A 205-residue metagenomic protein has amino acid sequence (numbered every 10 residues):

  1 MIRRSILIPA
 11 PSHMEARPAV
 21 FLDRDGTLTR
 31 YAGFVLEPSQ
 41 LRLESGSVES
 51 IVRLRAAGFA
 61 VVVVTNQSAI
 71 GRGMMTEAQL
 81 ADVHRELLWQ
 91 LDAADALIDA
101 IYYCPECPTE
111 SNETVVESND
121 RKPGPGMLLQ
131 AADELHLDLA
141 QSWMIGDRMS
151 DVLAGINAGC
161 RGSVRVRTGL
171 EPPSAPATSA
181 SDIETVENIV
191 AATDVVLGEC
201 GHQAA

Functional and structural regions predicted by a protein language model:
M1-L22, H202-A205: Non-catalytic pre-domain segments flanking phosphatase-related domains
E15-Y31, T65: Asp-based phosphoryl-transfer active-site loop
A32-E49: Basic, amphipathic juxtamembrane/active-site segments that coordinate anionic phosphate or diphosphate groups
S39-Q40, G73-A78, V115-E117: Short, solvent-exposed loop/turn segments at secondary-structure boundaries
S47, I51-Q90, A96-E110, G155: Substrate-recognition element of Asp-dependent hydrolases with the DxDx(T/V) motif
N119-V152: Conserved Lys-Pro-Asp/Glu-containing loop-to-beta segment of HAD-superfamily phosphomonoesterases, centered on
I145-E184: Acidic, Mg2+-coordinating phosphoryl-transfer loop and its flanking beta/alpha structural elements, shared across
I183-A192: Short acidic-hydrophobic, aromatic-tinged amphipathic segments that line or gate anion-handling sites
